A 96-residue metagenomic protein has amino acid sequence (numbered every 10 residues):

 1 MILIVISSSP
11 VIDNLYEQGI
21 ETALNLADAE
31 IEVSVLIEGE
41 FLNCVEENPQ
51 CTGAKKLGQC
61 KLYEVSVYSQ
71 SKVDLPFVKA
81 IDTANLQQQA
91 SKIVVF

Functional and structural regions predicted by a protein language model:
I2, S66, K92-V94: Short, well-ordered beta-strand core segments
L3-Q18, E40-E46: Short, glycine-rich nucleotide/cofactor-binding loops
L15-V35: Histidine-anchored nucleotide/phosphate-binding helix
A27-D28, I37-E38, L42-N43, T52: RNA substrate-binding interface of SAM-dependent RNA methyltransferases
E30, E64, Q89-S91: Short, well-ordered alpha-helix to beta-strand connector turns
V33-G39, S66-S71: Short internal beta-strands
P49-P76: A glycine-rich helix N-cap at a beta->alpha junction
F77-F96: C-terminal structural segments of small proteins and small subunits
